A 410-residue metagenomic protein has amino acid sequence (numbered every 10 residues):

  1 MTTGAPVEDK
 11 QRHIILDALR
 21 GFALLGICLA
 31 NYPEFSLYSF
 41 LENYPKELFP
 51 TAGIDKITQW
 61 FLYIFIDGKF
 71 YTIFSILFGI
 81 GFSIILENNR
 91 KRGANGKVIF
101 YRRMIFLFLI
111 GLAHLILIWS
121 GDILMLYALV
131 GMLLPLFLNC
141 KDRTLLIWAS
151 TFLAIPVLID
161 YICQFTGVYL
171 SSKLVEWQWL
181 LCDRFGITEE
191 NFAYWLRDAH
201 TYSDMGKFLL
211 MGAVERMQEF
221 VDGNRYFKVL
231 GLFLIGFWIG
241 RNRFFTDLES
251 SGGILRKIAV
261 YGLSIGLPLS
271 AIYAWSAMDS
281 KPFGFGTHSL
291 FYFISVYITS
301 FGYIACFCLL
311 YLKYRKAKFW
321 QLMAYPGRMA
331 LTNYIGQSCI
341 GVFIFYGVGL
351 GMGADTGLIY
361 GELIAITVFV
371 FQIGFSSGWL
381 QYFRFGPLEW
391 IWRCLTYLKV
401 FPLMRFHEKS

Functional and structural regions predicted by a protein language model:
T2-F78, I85: N-terminal signal-anchor module of multipass membrane proteins
E8, R12-A23, I258-A259, Y311-I340 (+1 more regions): Functional transmembrane helices that form membrane-embedded active or gating regions
I57, Q381-S410: Membrane-proximal soluble regions of multi-pass membrane proteins
T72-E87, M125-L138, N224-D247, S295-Y314: Specific transmembrane alpha-helix
I84, N88, R92-C163: Internal alpha-helical transmembrane segments
K97, P135-W148, W238-V260: Solvent-exposed interhelical
T151-G231, I235: Long hydrophobic alpha-helical segments that form multi-pass transmembrane helix bundles in integral membrane proteins
K281-Q381: Alpha-helical transmembrane segments of multi-pass integral membrane proteins
